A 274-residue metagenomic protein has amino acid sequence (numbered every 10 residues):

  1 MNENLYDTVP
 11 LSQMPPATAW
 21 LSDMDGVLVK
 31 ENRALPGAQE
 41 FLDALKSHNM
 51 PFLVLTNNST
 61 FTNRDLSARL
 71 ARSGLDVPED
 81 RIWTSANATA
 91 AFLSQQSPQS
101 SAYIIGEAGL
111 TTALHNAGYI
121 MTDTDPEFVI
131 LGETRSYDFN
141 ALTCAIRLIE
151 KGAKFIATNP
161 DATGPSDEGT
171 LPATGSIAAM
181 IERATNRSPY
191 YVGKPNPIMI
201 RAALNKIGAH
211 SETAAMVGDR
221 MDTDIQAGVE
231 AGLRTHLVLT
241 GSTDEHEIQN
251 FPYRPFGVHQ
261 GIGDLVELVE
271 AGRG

Functional and structural regions predicted by a protein language model:
M1-M50, S59-W83, A90-G274: Asp-based, Mg2+/Mn2+-dependent phosphohydrolase catalytic module
